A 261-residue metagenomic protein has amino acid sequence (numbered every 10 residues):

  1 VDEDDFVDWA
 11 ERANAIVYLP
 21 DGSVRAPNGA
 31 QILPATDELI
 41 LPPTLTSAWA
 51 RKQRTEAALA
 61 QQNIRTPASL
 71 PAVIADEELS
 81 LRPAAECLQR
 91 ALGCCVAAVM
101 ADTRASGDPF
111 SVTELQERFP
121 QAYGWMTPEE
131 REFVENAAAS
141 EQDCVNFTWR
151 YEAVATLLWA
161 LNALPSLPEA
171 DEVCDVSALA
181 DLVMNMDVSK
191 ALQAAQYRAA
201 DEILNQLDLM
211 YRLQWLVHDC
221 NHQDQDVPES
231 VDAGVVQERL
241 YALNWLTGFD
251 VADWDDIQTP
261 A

Functional and structural regions predicted by a protein language model:
V1-A261: Extended, charge-rich alpha-helical interface modules
